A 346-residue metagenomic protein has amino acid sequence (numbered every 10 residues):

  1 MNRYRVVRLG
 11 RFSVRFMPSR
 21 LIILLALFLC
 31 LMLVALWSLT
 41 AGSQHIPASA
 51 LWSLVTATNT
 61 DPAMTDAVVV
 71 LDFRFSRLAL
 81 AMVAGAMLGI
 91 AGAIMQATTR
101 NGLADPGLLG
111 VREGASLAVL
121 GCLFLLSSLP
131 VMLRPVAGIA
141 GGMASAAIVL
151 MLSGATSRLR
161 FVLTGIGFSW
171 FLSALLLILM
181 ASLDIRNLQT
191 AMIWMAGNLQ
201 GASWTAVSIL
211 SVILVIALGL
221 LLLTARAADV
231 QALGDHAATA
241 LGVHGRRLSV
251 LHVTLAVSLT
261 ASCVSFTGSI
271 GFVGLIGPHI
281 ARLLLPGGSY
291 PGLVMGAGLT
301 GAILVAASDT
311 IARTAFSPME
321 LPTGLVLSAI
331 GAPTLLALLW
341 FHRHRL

Functional and structural regions predicted by a protein language model:
M1-L346: Alpha-helical transmembrane segments in inner-membrane proteins
